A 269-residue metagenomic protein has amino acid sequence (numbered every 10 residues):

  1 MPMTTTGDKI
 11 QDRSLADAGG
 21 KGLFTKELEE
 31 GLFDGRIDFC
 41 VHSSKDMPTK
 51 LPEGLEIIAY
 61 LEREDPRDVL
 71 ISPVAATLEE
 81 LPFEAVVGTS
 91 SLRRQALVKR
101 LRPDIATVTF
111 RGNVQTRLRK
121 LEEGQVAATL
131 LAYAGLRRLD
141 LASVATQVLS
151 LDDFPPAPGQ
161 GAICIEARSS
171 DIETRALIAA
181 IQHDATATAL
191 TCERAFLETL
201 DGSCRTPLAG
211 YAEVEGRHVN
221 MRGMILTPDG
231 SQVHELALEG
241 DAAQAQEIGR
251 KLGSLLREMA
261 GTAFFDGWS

Functional and structural regions predicted by a protein language model:
M1-D17, T25, S44, R100-S269: Small-molecule-sensing regulatory modules
D12-F39: Short, structured active-site "lid" loops
S44-K45, L51-I105: A conserved helix-loop-strand patch within extracytoplasmic ligand-binding domains of the periplasmic binding
